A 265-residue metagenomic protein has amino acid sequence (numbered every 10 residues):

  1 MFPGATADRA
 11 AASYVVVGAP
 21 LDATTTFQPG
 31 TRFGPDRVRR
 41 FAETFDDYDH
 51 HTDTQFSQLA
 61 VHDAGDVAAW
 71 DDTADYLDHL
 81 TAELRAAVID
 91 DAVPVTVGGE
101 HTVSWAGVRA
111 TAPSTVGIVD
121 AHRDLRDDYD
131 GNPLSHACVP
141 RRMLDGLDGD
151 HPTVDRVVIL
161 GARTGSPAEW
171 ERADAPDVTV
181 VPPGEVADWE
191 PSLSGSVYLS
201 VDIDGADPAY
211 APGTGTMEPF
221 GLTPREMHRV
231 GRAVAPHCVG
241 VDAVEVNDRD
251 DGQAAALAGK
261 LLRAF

Functional and structural regions predicted by a protein language model:
F2-F265: Conserved alpha-helical scaffold segments that buttress catalytic/binding sites
